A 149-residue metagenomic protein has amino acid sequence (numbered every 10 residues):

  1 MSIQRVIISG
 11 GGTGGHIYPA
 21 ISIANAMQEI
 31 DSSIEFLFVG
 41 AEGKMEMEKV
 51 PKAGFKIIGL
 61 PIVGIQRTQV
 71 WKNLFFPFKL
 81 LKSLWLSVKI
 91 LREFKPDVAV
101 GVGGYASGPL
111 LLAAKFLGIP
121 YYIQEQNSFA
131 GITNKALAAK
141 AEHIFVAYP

Functional and structural regions predicted by a protein language model:
S2-R5, E35, K115-P149: Active-site-proximal region of nucleotide-activated glycan assembly enzymes, centered on histidine/acidic-rich loops
I3-G11, E29-F78: Conserved nucleotide-sugar phosphate-binding/catalytic loop shared by glycosyltransferases and other
H16-M27: Short amphipathic alpha-helix
A26-Q28, E93, P109-P120, A139-K140: Alpha-helix C-terminal capping segments
K44-E48, P96-L117: An aromatic- and histidine-rich active-site surface loop
K56, V98, E142-H143: Well-ordered beta-strand positions
Q66-V98, F116: An amphipathic, basic-hydrophobic alpha-helix
S87, L91, Y105, Q126: Glycine/small-residue-rich loop that forms an oxyanion/phosphate-binding "nest" at active or ligand-binding sites
